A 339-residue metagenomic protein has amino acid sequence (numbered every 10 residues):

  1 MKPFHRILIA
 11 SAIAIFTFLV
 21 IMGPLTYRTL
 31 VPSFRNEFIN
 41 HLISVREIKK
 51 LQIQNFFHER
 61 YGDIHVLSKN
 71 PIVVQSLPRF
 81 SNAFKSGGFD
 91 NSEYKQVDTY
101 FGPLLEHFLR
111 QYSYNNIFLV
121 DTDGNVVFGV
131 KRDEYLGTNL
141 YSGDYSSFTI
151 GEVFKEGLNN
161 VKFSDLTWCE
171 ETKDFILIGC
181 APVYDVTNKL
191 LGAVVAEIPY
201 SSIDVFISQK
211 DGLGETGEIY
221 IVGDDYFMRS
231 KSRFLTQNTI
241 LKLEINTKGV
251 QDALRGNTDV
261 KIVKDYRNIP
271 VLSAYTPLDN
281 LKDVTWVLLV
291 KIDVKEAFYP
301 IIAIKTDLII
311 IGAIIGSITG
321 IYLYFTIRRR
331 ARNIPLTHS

Functional and structural regions predicted by a protein language model:
H5-Y94, T99, E106-N115, T122 (+6 more regions): Juxtamembrane extracytoplasmic/periplasmic/luminal helical "stalk" adjacent to the first N-terminal
A10, G23-R28, D307, I311 (+1 more regions): Cytosolic-side ends of inner-membrane transmembrane helices, especially those that anchor bacterial signal-transduction
P32-F34, I203-I207, I292-G312: Membrane-interface helix-start motif
P32-N40, R328-S339: Cytosolic signal-transmission helices at domain junctions
L67, Q75-L77, N125-R132, Y226-R233 (+1 more regions): Amphipathic coiled-coil signal-relay and dimerization helices
K69, I117-D123, G129, E218-D225: Short hydrophobic alpha-helical segments used for membrane anchoring or interfacial signaling
Y100-E197, K264-Y266: Extracytoplasmic/periplasmic ligand-binding sensor regions of membrane-associated signaling proteins
D174, V183-G192, G212, Y220 (+2 more regions): Extracellular/periplasmic juxtamembrane segments that couple receptor/chemosensory ectodomains to their
